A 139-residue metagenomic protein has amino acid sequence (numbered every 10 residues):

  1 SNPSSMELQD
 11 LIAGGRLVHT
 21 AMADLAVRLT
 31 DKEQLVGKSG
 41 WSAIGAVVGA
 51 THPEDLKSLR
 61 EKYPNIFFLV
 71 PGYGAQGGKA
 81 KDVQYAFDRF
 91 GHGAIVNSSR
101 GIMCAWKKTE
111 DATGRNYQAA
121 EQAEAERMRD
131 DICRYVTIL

Functional and structural regions predicted by a protein language model:
S1-G45: Conserved anion-binding
N2-D10, V96-N97, G101-I102, W106-K108: Glycine-rich, positively charged active-site loop/lid region within alpha/beta enzyme cores that binds and organizes
G14-V18, N65-F68, F87-F90, G114-Q118: Short, low-complexity, polar/charged sequence segments that are solvent-exposed and flexible
H19, A23-V27, L56, A80 (+1 more regions): Generic structural signal for well-ordered alpha-helices, preferentially at hydrophobic/aromatic core positions
V27-D31, K38, L59-Y63, R129 (+1 more regions): Surface-exposed amphipathic alpha-helices with a cationic face
D31-E33, I66-L69, L139: Structural alpha-beta junctions
A46, A50-N97, G101-A105: A C-terminal functional module that forms or caps the active site or interfaces directly with catalytic machinery
V83-R89, C104-L139: C-terminal helical cap(s) of enzyme catalytic domains, especially alpha/beta-barrels
